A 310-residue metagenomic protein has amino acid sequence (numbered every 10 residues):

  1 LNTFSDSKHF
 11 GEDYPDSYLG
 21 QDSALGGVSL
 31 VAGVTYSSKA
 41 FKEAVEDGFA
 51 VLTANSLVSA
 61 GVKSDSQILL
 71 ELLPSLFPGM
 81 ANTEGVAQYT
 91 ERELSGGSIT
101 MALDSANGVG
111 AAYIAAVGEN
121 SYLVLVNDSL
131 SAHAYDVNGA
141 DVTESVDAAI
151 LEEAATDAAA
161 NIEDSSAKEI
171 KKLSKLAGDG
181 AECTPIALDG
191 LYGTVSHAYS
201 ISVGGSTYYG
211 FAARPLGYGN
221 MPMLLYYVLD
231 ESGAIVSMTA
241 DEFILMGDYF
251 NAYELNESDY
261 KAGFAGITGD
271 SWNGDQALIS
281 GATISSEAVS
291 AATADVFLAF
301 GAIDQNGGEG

Functional and structural regions predicted by a protein language model:
L1-A167, G205, G210-E309: Active-site- and interface-proximal helix/loop "cap" or "latch" segments in soluble metabolic and energy-transducing
N82-G85, K172-T194: Transition segment at domain starts
I201: Phosphate-backbone binding interfaces of nucleic-acid-interacting proteins
